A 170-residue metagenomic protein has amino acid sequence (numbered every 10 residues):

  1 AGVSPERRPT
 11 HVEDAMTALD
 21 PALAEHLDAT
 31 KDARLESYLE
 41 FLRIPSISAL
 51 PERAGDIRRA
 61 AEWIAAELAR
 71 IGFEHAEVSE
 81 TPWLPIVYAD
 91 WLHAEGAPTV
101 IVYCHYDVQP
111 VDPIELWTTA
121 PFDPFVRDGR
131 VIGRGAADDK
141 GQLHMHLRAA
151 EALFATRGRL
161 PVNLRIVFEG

Functional and structural regions predicted by a protein language model:
G2-A15: Short, Lys/Arg-enriched N-terminal segments with co-localized hydrophobic residues within the first ~10-30 amino acids
V3-S4, T30, L39, R130: General helical secondary-structure elements
R8-H11, A54, L116, Q142-H144: N-terminal low-complexity, intrinsically disordered patches enriched in charged
H11-V12, Y38, D138, A152: General helical structural elements
T17-I114: N-terminal helical capping/dimerization or prosegment-like subdomains of hydrolases acting on amide or phosphate bonds
T81, V167-G170: Short loop/turn motifs enriched for small/polar and acidic residues
A97-F168: Active-site metal-coordination/substrate-binding segment of hydrolases, especially metallo-dependent peptidases
